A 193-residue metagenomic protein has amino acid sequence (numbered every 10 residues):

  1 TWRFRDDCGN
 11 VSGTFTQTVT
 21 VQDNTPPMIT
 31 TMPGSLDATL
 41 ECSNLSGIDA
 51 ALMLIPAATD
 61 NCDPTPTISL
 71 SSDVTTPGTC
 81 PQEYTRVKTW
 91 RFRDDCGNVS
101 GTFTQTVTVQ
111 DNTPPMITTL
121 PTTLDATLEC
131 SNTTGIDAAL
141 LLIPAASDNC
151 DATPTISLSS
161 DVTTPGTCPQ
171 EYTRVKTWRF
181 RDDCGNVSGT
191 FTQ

Functional and structural regions predicted by a protein language model:
T1-Q193: Proline-threonine-serine-rich low-complexity tracts
